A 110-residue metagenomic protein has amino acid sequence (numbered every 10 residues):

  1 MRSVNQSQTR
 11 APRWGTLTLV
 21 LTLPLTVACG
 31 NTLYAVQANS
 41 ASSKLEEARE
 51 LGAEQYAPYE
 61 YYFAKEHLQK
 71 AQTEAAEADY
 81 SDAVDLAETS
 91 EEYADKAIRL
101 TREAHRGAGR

Functional and structural regions predicted by a protein language model:
R2-T9, L25-R110: Long, charged/polar, soluble alpha-helical segments
G15-T26: Bacterial N-terminal signal peptides
